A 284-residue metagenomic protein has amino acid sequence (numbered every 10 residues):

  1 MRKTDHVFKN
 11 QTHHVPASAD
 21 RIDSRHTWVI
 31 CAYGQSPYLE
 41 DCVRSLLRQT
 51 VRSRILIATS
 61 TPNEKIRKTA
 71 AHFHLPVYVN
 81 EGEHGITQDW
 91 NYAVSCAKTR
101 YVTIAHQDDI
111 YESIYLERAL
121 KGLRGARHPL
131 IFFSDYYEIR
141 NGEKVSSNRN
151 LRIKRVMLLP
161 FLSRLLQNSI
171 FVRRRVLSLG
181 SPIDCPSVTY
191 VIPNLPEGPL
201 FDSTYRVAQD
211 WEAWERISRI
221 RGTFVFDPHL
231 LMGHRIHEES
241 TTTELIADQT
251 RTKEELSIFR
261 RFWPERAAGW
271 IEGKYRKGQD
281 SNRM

Functional and structural regions predicted by a protein language model:
M1-S45: N-proximal low-complexity "stem/linker" segments adjacent to membrane-targeting elements
V29, P160-R251: Conserved nucleotide-sugar donor-binding catalytic segment
R44-S53: Short, acidic, metal-binding catalytic loop of nucleotide-sugar glycosyltransferases
A58-R67, H106: A conserved acidic beta->alpha catalytic loop
E81-A97: Glycine-rich, basic loop-to-helix element that forms the pyrophosphate-binding segment of sugar-nucleotide handling
W90, Y111-A119, G142-E143, Q209 (+1 more regions): Acidic donor-diphosphate engagement hotspot in glycosyltransferases and nucleotidyltransferases that stabilizes
V102: Short aromatic/hydrophobic "clamp" motif used to bind/position activated sugar donors
I114-K154: Conserved donor NDP-sugar-binding/catalytic core segment of glycosyltransferases
